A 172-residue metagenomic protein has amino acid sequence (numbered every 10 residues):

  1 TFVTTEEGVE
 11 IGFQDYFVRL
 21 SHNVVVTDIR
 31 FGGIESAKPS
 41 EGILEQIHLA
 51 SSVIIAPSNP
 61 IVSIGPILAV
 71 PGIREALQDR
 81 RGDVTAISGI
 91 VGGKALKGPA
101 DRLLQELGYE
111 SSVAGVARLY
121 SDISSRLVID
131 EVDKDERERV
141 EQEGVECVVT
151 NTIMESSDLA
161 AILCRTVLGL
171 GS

Functional and structural regions predicted by a protein language model:
T1-F31: Electropositive, gly/pro-rich neighborhoods at or near active sites that engage anionic ligands
T27-I47: Active-site glycine-rich loop that binds ribose-phosphate moieties when present
S51-I54, D83, R126: Structural motif
S58-V62, I90-G92, D133: Short glycine-rich anion-binding loops that position phosphate/pyrophosphate groups of nucleotides and phosphorylated
I67-R74: Charged helix-capping and loop-helix junction motifs
E75-R81, S121-D122: Short, conserved loop/helix-junction motifs that constitute active-site signature segments in enzyme catalytic cores
R80-K97, T152-M154: Short, flexible loop segments at boundaries between secondary-structure elements
K97-S172: C-terminal functional extensions of proteins
